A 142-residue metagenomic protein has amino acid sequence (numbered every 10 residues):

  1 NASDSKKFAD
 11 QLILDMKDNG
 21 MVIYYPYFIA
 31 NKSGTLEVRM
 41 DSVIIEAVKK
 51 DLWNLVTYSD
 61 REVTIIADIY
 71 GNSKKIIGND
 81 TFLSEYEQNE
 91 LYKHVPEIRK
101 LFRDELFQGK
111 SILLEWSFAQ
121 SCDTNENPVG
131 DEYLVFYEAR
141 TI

Functional and structural regions predicted by a protein language model:
N1-I142: Nucleotide/phosphate-binding sheet-loop regions of phosphoryl- and nucleotidyl-transfer enzymes
